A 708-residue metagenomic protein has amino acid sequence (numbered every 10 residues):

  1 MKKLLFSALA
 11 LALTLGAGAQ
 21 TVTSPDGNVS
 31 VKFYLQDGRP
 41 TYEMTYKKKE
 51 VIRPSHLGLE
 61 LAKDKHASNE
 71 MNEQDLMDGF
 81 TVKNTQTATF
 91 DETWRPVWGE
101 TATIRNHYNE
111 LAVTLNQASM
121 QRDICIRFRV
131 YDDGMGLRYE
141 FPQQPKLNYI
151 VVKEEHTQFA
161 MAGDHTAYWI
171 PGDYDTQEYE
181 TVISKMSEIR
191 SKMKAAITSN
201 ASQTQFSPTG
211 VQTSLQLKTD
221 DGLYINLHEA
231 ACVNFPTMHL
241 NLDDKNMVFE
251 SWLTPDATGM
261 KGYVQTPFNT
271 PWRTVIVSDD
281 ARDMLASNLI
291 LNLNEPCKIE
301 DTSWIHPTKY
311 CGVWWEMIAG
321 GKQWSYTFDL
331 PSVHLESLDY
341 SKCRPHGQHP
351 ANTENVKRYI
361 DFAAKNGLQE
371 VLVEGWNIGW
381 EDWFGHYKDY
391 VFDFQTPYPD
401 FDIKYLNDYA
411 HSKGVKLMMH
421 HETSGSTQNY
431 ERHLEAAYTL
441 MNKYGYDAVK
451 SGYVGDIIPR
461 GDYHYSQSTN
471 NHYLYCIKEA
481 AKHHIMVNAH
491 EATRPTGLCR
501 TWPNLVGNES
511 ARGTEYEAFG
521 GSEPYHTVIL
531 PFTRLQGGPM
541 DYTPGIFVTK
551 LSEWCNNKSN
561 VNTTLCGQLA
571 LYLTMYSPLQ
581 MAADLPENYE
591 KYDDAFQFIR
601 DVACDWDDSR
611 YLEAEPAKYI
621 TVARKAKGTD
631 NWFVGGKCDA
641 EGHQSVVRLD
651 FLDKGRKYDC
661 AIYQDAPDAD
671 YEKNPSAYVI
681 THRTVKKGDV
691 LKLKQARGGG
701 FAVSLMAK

Functional and structural regions predicted by a protein language model:
M1-T21: Bacterial Sec-dependent N-terminal signal peptides
T21-E300: N-terminal accessory beta-strand-rich subdomains and adjacent acidic, glycine-rich linkers that precede catalytic cores
Q265-R358, N366, E370: An acidic-aromatic substrate-binding cleft motif
N355-W376, K443-D447: Catalytic domains of carbohydrate-active enzymes, especially glycoside hydrolases
E374-N560, T564: Aromatic- and carboxylate-enriched substrate-binding clefts and catalytic-loop regions of carbohydrate-active enzymes
C566-E613: Catalytic cores of secreted or luminal carbohydrate-active enzymes
P616-D659, F701-A702: Carbohydrate-binding surface patches
H682-K708: C-terminal beta-strand-rich structural cap/linker in extracellular carbohydrate-active enzymes
